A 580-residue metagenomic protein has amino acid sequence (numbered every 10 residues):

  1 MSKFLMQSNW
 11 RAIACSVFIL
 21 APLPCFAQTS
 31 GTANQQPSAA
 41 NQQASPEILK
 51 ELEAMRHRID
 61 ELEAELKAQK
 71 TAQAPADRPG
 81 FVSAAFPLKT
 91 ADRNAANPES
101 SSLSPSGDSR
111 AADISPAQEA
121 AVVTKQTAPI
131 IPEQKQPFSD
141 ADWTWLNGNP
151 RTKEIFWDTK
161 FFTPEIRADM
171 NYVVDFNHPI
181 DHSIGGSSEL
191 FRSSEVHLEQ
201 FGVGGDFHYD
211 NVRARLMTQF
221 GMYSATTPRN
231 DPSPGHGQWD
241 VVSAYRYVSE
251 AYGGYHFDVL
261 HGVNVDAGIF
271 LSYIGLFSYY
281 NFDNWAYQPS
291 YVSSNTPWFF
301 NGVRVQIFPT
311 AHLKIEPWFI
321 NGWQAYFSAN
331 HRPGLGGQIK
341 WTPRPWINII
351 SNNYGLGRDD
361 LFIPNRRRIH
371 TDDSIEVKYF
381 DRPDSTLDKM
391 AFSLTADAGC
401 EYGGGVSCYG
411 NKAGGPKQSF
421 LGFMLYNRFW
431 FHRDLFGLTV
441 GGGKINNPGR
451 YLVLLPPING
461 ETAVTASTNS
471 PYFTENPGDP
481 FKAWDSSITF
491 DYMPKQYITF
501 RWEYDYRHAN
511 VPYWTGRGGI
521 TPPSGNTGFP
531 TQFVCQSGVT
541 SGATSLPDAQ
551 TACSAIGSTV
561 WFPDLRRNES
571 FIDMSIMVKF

Functional and structural regions predicted by a protein language model:
F26-D181, P471, F580: N-terminal periplasmic/intermembrane-space "pro-region" immediately following the signal or transit peptide
W143, N177-S193, A225-Y252, D258-W341 (+4 more regions): Surface-exposed coil loops of outer-membrane beta-barrel proteins
G148, F162, L198-V203, R246-G253 (+10 more regions): Hydrophobic, lipid-facing positions within transmembrane beta-strands of outer-membrane proteins
N149-P164, N177, D210-A214, D258-V263 (+6 more regions): Short loop/turn motifs that connect adjacent beta-strands in outer-membrane beta-barrel proteins
W157, M170, G205-Y209, Y255-F257 (+7 more regions): Residue-level signature of outer-membrane beta-barrel architecture
F161-Y172, I184-S224: Glycine- and aromatic-enriched membrane insertion/assembly motifs of diderm outer-membrane and organelle channel
D169-V173, Q219-G221, G268-S272, I320-W323 (+6 more regions): Outer-membrane beta-barrel pore domains and translocons
L190, T227, H236-V241, I347-G355 (+1 more regions): Outer-membrane beta-barrel pore domains
